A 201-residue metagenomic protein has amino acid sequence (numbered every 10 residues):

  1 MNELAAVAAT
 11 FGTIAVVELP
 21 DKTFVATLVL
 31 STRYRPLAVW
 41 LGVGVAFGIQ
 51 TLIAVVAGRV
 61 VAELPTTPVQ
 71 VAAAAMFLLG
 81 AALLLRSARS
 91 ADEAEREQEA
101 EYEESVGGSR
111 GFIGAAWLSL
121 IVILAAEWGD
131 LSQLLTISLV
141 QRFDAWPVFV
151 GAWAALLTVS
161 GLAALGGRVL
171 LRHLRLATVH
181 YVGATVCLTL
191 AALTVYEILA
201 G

Functional and structural regions predicted by a protein language model:
M1-P68, L135-A154: Juxtamembrane transmembrane-helix termini in multi-pass membrane transport proteins
A5, R35-E104, G166-H173, V182-T185: Membrane helix-loop-helix hairpins that form the core translocation module of multi-pass transporters
A15, L19, G48-I49, A82 (+3 more regions): Hydrophobic/aromatic residues within the transmembrane alpha-helices of Major Facilitator Superfamily
F77-L79, L84-L85, I123, V159 (+2 more regions): Hydrophobic alpha-helical segments of integral membrane proteins
A100-S132: Selected transmembrane alpha-helices and immediately adjacent juxtamembrane segments of polytopic inner-membrane
A125-V169: Short, highly charged
A192-G201: Juxtamembrane boundary at the C-terminal end of a transmembrane helix
